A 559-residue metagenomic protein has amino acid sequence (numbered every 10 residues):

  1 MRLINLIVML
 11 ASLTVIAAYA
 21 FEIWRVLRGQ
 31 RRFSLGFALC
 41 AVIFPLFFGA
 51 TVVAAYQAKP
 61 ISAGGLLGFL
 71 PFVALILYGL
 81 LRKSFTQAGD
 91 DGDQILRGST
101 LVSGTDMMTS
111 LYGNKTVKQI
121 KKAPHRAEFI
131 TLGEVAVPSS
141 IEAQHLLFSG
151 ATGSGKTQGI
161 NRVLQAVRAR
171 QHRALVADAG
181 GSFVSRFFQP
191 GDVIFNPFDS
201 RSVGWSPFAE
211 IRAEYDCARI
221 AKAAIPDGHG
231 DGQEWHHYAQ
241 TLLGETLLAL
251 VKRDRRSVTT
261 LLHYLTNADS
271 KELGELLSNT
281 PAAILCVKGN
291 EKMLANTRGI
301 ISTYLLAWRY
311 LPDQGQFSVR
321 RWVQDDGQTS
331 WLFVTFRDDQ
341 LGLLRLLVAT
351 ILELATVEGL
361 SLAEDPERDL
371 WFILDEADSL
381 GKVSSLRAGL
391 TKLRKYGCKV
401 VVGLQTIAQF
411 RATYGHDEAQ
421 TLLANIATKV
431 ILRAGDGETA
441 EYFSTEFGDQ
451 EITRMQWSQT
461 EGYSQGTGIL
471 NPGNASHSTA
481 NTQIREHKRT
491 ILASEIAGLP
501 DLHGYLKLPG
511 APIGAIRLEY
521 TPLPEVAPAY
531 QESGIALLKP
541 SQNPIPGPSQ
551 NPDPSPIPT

Functional and structural regions predicted by a protein language model:
M1-S154, Q158-G159, V163-Q165, T479-I484 (+3 more regions): Basic- and hydrophobic-enriched, low-structure N-terminal and domain-boundary segments that flank ATP-binding catalytic
Y19-I23, F85-A88, E142, S149-K399 (+4 more regions): P-loop NTPase motor domains
K59-P60, A213, D269, D436: Short, solvent-exposed helix-helix connector turns and helix-capping sites enriched in acidic/polar residues
R97, V102-D106, L111, K118-K121 (+11 more regions): A generic "cationic amphipathic patch" detector
T116-L132, G274-I284, I452-Q465: N-terminal short leaders/motifs
E128-G133, G315, A412-T413: Short gly/ser/thr-rich secondary-structure transition/capping motifs
A209-E214, L390-K392, Y396-P509: Conserved ATP-driven motor cores of ASCE-family P-loop NTPases powering translocation/secretion/packaging/pilus
